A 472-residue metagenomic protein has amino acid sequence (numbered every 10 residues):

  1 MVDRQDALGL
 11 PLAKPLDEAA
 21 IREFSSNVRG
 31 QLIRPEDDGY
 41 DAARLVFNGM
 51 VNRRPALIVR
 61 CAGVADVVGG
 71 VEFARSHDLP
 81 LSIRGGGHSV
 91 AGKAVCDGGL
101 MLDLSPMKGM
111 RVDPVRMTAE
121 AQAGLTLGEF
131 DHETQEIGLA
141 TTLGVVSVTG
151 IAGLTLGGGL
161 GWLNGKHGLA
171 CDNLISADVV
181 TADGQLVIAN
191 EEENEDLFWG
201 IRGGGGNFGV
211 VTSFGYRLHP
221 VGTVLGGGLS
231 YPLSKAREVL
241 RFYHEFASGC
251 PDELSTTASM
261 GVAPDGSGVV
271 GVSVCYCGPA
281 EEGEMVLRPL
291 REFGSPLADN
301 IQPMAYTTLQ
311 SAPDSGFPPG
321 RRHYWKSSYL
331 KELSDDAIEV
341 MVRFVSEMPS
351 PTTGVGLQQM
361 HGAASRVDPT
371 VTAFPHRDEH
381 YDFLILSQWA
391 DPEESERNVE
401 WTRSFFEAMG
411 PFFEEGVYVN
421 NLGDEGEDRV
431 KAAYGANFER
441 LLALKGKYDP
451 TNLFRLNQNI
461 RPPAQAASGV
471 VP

Functional and structural regions predicted by a protein language model:
M1-P472: Soluble FAD-dependent oxygen oxidases
